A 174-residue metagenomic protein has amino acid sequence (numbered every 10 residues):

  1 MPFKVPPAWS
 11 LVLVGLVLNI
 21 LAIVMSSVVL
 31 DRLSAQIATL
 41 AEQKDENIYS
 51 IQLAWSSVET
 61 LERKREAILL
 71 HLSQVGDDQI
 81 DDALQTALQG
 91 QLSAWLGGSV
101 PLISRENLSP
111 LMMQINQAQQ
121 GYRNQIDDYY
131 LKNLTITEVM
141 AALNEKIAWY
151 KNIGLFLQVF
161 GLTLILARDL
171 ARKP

Functional and structural regions predicted by a protein language model:
M1, M25, M112-M113, M140: Detector for methionine-enriched segments
P2-S10, A142-P174: Juxtamembrane interface at the cytosolic side of transmembrane helices
P7-V24, L33, L157-V159: Hydrophobic transmembrane helix bundles of membrane-integrated enzymes that assemble and modify cell-envelope
L18, M25, V100, E138 (+1 more regions): Sparse, context-dependent recognition of short Cys/His-centered cofactor- or disulfide-binding micro-motifs
N19-E46, R168-P174: Transmembrane signal-anchor/signal-peptide helices with a preference for the extracytoplasmic
A41-I136: Long, solvent-exposed extracytoplasmic domains/loops
N124-G154: Short, aromatic-rich amphipathic segments at membrane interfaces that lie adjacent to a transmembrane helix or signal
